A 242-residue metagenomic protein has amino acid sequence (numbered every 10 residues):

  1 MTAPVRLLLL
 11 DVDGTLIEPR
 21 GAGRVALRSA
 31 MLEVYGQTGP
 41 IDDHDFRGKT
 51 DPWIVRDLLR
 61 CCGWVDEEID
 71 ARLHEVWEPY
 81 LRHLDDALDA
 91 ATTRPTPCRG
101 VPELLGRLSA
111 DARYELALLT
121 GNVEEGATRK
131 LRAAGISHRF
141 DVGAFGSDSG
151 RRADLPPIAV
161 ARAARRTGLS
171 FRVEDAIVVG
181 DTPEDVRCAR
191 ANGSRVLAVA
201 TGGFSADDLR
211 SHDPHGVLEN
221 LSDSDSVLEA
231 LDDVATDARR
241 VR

Functional and structural regions predicted by a protein language model:
M1-L10, D57-V65, D175, S226 (+1 more regions): Non-catalytic pre-domain segments flanking phosphatase-related domains
M1-R47, W53-R56, R60: Active-site neighborhood of HAD-like aspartate-dependent phosphohydrolases
P4, L9, D86-L118, E124: Short, acidic loop-to-helix structural element flanking the phosphoryl-transfer center in phosphate-processing enzymes
W53-E67, A159-R162: Helix-loop "lid/cap" segments that line or gate small-molecule binding pockets
Y80-R82: Membrane-embedded alpha-helical bundles of multi-pass transporters/translocases, especially carrier/permease families
T96, A117, N122-I177, P183-N192: Substrate-recognition "cap/lid" segment bordering the active-site pocket of phosphatases
V178-G216: Acidic, Mg2+-coordinating phosphoryl-transfer loop and its flanking beta/alpha structural elements, shared across
G216-S222: Short acidic-hydrophobic, aromatic-tinged amphipathic segments that line or gate anion-handling sites
